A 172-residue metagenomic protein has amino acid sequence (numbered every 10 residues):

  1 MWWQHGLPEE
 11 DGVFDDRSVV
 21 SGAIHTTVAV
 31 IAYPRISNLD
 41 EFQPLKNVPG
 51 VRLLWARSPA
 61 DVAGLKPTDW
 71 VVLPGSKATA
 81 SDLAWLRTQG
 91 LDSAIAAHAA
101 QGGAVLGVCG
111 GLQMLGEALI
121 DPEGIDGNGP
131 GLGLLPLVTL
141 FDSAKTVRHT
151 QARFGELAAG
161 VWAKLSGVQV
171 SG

Functional and structural regions predicted by a protein language model:
M1-T68, D121-P122, D126, V138-G172: C-terminal lobe/tail of nucleotide-utilizing enzymes
T27-G110, M114-E117: Phosphate-binding active sites in nucleotide-utilizing proteins
S76-Q169: Cysteine-nucleophile active-site neighborhood
